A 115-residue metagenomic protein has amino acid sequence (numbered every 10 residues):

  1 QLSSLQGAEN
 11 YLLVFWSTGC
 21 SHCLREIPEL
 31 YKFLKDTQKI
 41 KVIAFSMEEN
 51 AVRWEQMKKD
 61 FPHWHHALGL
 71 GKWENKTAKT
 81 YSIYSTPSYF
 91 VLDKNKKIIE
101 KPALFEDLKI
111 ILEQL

Functional and structural regions predicted by a protein language model:
L2-L24, L30: Short active-site neighborhood of thiol/selenol oxidoreductases, capturing the structured segment around
G7-N10, H63, K76: A cross-kingdom marker for long, charged
G7-N10, I40-V42, T86-P87, F105: Active-site lining segments that contact anionic ligands and/or coordinate catalytic metals
F15-W16, F45, L92: Short hydrophobic segments within beta-strands
L24-D60, W73-A78: Structural microenvironment flanking redox-active thiols in thiol-disulfide oxidoreductases
D60-P62, S85: Short, hinge-like loop/turn segments at secondary-structure boundaries
W64-G69: Short hydrophobic/aromatic-enriched beta-strand-loop microsegments
K72-E113: Thiol/disulfide oxidoreductase modules built on the thioredoxin-like
